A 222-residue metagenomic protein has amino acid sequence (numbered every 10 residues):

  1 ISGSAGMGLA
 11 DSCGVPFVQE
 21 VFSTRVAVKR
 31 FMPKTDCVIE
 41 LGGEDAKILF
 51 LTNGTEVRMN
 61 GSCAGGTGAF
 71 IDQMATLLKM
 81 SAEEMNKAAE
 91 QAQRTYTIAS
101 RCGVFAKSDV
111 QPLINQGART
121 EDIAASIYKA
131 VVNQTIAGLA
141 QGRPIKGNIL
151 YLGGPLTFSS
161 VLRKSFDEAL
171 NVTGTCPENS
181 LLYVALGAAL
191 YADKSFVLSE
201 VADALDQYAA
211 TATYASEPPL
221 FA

Functional and structural regions predicted by a protein language model:
I1-F22, L49-R58: Short beta-strand-loop/turn "lid" adjacent to the catalytic site in phosphate-handling enzymes
S4-G6, A140-A169, S180-V184: Glycine-rich phosphate-binding loops at beta-strand->alpha-helix junctions
F17-V21, D167-L186: Conserved phosphate-binding/catalytic loops in two-lobed NTP-binding clefts
T35-T52, A222: Gly/Thr-rich phosphate-binding beta-strand-loop-beta motif of the actin/hexokinase/Hsp70
N53-R94, L181-V184, L190-K194: Glycine-rich phosphate-binding loop plus the immediately following alpha-helix
A106-A137: Adenine-nucleotide phosphate-binding core of ATP-dependent small-molecule kinases
Y191-A222: Acidic, glycine/GT-rich loop-and beta-edge segments that sit at the periphery of enzyme/chaperone cores
